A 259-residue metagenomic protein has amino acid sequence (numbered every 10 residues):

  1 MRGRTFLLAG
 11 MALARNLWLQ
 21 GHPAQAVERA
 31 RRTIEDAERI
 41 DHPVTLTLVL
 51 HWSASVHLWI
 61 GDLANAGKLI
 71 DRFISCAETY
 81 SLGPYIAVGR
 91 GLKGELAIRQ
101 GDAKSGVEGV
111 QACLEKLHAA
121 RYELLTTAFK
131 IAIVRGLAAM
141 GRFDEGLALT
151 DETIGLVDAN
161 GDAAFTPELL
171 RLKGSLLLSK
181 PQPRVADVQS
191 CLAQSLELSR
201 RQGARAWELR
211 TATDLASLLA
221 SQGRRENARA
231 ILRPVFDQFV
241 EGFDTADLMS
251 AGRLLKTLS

Functional and structural regions predicted by a protein language model:
M1-R4: Short, flexible, glycine-rich and Lys/Arg-enriched loop motifs at helix boundaries that contact anionic partners
L7: Short acidic-aromatic loop segments in the C-terminal HATPase_c
G10-S259: Helix-coil-helix junctions within alpha-helical repeat/solenoid scaffolds
